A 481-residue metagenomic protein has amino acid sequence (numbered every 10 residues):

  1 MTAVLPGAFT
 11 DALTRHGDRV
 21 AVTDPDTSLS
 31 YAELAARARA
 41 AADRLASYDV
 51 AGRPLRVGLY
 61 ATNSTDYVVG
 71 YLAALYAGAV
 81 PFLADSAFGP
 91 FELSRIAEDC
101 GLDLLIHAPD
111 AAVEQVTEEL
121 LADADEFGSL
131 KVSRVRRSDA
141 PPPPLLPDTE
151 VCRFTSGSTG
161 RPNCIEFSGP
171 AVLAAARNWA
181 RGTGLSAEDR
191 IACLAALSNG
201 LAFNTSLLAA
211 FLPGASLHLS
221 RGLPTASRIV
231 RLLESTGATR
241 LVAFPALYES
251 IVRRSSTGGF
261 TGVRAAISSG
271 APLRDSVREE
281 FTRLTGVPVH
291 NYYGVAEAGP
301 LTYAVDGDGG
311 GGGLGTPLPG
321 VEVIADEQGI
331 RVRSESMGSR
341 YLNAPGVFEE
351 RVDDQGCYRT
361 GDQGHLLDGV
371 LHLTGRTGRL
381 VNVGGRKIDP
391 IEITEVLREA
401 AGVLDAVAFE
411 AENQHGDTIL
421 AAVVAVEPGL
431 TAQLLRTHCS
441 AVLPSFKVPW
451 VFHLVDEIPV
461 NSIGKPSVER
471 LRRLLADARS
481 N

Functional and structural regions predicted by a protein language model:
T2-A3, G17-D18, R136-F154, R161 (+1 more regions): Conserved pre-ATP/AMP-binding loop-to-beta segment of ANL
T27, A42-F88, A196, K387: Conserved AMP-binding/adenylate-forming
S30-A32, E150-R177: Conserved AMP-binding A3 loop
D43, S334, Q363-K447: AMP-binding/adenylate-forming catalytic core of the ANL superfamily
L173-R190, S198-R240, R254: Conserved AMP-binding/adenylation subdomain of ANL enzymes
A238-A243, V252-G309, E322: Gly/Ser/Thr-rich phosphate-binding loop
T316-G320, I324-Q355, I388: Conserved ATP/PPi-binding loop(s) of AMP-dependent carboxylate-activating enzymes
L443-K465: AMP-binding/adenylate-forming catalytic domain of the ANL superfamily
